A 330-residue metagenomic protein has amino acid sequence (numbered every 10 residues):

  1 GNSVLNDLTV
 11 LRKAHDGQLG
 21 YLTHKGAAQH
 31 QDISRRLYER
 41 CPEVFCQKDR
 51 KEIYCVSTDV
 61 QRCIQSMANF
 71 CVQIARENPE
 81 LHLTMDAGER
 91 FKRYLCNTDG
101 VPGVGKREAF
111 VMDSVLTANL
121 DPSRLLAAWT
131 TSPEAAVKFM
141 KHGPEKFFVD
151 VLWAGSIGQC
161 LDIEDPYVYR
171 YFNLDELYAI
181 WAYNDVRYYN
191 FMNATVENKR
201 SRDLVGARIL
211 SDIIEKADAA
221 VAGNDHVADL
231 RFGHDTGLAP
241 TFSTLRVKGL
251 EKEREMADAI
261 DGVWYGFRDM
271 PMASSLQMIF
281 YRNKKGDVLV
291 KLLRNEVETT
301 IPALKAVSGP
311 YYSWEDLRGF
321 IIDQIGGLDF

Functional and structural regions predicted by a protein language model:
G1-Y54, T58-D229, G233-F330: Signature for phosphate-centric chemistry
